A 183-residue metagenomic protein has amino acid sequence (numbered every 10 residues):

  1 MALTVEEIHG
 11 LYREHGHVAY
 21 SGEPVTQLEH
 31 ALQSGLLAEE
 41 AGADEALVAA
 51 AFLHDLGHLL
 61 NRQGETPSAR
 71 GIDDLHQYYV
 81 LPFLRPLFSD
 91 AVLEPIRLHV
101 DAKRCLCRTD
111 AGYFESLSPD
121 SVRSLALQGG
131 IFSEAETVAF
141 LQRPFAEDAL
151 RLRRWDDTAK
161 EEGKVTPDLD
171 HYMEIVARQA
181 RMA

Functional and structural regions predicted by a protein language model:
M1-A183: Metal-dependent phosphohydrolase cores
